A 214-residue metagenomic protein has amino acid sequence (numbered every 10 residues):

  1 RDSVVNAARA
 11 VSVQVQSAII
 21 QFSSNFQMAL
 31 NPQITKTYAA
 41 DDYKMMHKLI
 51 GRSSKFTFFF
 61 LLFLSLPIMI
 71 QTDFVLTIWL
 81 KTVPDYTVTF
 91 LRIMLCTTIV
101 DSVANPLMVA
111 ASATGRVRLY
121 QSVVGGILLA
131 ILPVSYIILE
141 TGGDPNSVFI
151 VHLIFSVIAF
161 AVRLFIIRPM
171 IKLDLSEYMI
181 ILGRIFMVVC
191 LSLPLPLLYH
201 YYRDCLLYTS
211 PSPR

Functional and structural regions predicted by a protein language model:
R1-S17, D85-T89: Interfacial/gating helices of multi-pass transporter permease domains
S12, Q16-S54, M108-A113: Helix-loop junctions and terminal segments of transmembrane helices in multi-pass membrane transport/translocation
S23, H47-S102, L132-E140, C190 (+1 more regions): Alpha-helical transmembrane segments of multi-pass membrane transport and lipid-handling proteins
L49, S53-M69, V124-L128, N146-R168: Short alpha-helical transmembrane segments in multi-pass integral membrane proteins
L95-L128, G142, I171: Membrane-interface junctions at transmembrane-helix termini in multi-pass inner-membrane proteins
A110-A113, F165-M179: Alpha-helical transmembrane segments
L119-P145, F155-I166, R184-Y201: Alpha-helical transmembrane segments of multi-pass membrane transporters and transport-associated inner-membrane enzymes
Y208-P213: Conserved small/polar residues in nucleotide/adenosyl-binding loops
